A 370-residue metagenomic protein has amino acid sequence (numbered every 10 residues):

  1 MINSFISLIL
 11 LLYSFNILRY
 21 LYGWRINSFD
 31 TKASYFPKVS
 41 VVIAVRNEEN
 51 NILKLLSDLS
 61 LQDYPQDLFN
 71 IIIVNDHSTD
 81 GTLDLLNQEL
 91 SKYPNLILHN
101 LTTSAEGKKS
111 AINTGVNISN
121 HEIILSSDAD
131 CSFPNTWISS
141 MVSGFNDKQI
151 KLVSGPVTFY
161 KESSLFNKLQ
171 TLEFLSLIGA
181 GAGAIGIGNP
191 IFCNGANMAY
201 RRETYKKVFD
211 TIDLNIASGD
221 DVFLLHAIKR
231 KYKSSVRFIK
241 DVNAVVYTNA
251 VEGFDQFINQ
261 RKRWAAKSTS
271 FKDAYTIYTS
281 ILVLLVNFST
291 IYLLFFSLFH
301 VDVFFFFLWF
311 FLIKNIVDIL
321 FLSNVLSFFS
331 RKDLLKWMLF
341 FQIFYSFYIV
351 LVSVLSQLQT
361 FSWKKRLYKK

Functional and structural regions predicted by a protein language model:
M1-Y35, T171, D302, L322: N-terminal membrane-anchoring/stem segments of glycan-assembly enzymes
A33, T279-T360: Membrane-embedded multi-pass helical conduit in multi-pass membrane proteins, especially envelope-biosynthetic
S57-L68: Short, acidic, metal-binding catalytic loop of nucleotide-sugar glycosyltransferases
N75-D84, T103-A105, C131: A conserved acidic beta->alpha catalytic loop
G81, A129-G144: Acidic donor-binding/catalytic loop of UDP-sugar-dependent glycosyltransferases, especially processive GT2
L101-S119, S140: Glycine-rich, basic loop-to-helix element that forms the pyrophosphate-binding segment of sugar-nucleotide handling
I124: Short aromatic/hydrophobic "clamp" motif used to bind/position activated sugar donors
F145-I178, K206, T211-T276: Catalytic donor/gating beta->alpha subdomain of glycosyltransferases that bind UDP-sugars
